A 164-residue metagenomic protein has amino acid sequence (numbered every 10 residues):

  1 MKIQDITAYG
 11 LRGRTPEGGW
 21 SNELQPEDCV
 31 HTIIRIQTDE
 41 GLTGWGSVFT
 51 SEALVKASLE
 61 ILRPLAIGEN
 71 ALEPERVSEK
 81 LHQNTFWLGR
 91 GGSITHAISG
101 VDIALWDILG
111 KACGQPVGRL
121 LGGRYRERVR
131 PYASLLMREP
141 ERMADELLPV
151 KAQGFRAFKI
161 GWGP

Functional and structural regions predicted by a protein language model:
M1-T43: Structured beta-strand/loop patches that form or line metal/cofactor-binding pockets in enzymes
G10, T50, W162: Residues that line or immediately flank small-molecule/substrate-binding pockets and catalytic motifs
G18-S21, V117, A144: Glycine-rich, charged/polar anion/phosphate-binding loops that engage phosphate groups from diverse ligands
Q25-D28, G123-Y125, A152: Solvent-exposed alpha-helices and their adjacent loops that cap or buttress functional pockets in soluble metabolic
Q37-A112: Metal- or metallocofactor-binding catalytic centers and their adjacent structured scaffolds across diverse enzyme
L88, A112-M137: N-terminal small/glycine-rich loop or linker at the start of catalytic domains across soluble metabolic enzymes
E127-P164: Metal-dependent enolase-superfamily TIM-barrel catalytic cores that perform enediolate-based chemistry
